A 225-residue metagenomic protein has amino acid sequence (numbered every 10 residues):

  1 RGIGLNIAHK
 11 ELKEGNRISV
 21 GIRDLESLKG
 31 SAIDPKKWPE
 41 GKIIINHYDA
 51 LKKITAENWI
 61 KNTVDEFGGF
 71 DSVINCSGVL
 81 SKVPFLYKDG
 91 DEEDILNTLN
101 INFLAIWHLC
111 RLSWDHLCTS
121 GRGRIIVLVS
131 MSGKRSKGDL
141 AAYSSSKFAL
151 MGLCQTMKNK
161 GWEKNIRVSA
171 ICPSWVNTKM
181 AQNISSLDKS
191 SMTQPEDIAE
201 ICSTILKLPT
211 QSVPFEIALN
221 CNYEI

Functional and structural regions predicted by a protein language model:
R1-R17: Canonical Rossmann dinucleotide-binding motif of NAD(H)/NADP(H)-dependent dehydrogenases/reductases, specifically
W38-K53: Rossmann-fold cofactor-recognition segment
E57, L80-L96, D139-A142: Conserved mid-core segment of classical short-chain dehydrogenase/reductases
C110, S146: Active-site helix of classical SDR
S130: Residue(s) in the substrate-gating loop at a strand-loop-helix junction that position the organic substrate next
R135, T156-I166: Active-site-adjacent segment of SDR/Rossmann-fold oxidoreductases
E163, A170-I171, L187-I225: C-terminal helical subdomain
